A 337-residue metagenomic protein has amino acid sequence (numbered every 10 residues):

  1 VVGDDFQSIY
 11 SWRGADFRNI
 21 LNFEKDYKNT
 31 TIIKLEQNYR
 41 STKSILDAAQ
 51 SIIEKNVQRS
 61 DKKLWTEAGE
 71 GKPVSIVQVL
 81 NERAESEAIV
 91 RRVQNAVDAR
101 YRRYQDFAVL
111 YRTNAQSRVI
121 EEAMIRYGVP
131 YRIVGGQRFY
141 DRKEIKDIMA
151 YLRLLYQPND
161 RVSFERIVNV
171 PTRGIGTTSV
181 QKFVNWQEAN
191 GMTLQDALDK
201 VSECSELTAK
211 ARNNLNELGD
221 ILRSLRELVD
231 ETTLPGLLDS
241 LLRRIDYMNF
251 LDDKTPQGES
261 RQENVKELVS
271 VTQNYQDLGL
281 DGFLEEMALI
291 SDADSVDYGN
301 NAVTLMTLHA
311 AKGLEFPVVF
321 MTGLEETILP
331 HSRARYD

Functional and structural regions predicted by a protein language model:
V1-N22, L35-S41, L241: Conserved helicase NTPase motor core
V2, I45, I89, V109 (+4 more regions): A residue-level signal for conserved active-site and pocket-lining positions in enzyme catalytic cores
G3-D4, Y111, T322: Active-site flanking residues adjacent to catalytic metal/cofactor-binding acidic residues
F6-R13, R40-S41, I133-Y156, V168: Short alpha-helix plus adjacent loop in nuclease-associated cores
S8-S11, S41-D47, E54-K55, D61-K62 (+5 more regions): Switch/connector loops and helix/strand junctions flanking conserved nucleotide-binding motifs in nucleotide-processing
I9-R13, I33, V77, A334-D337: Flexible beta-alpha connector loops of hexameric P-loop NTPases
K28-T31, E36-P130, R153-Q157, R212 (+1 more regions): Helicase P-loop NTPase motor core
S117-V129, R142, M149-D337: Conserved helicase C-terminal RecA-like lobe
